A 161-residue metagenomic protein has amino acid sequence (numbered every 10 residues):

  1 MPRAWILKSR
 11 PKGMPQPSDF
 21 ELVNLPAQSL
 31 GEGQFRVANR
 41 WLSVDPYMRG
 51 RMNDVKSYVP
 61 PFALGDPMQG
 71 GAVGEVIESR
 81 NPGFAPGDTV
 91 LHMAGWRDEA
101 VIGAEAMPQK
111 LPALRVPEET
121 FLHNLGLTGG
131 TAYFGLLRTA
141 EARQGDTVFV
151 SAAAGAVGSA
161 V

Functional and structural regions predicted by a protein language model:
M1-W5: Short structural boundary motif marking the start of a folded domain
I6, A27, E78, V101-I102: Conserved hydrophobic "DFG−1" position in protein kinase catalytic cores
L7-G13, L42-V44: Short polar catalytic/cofactor-binding loops
M14-P26: Short glycine/threonine/proline-enriched tight-turn/helix- or strand-capping micro-motif at secondary-structure
P26-V44, M52-W96: Glycine-rich beta-strand-centered segment in the early N-terminal region that forms part of a ligand/cofactor-binding
G70-E75, A85-A152: NAD(P)H dinucleotide-binding glycine-rich loop of Rossmann-like/cofactor-binding domains, especially the beta1-alpha1
G158-S159: N-terminal Rossmann-fold NAD(P) dinucleotide-binding loop
